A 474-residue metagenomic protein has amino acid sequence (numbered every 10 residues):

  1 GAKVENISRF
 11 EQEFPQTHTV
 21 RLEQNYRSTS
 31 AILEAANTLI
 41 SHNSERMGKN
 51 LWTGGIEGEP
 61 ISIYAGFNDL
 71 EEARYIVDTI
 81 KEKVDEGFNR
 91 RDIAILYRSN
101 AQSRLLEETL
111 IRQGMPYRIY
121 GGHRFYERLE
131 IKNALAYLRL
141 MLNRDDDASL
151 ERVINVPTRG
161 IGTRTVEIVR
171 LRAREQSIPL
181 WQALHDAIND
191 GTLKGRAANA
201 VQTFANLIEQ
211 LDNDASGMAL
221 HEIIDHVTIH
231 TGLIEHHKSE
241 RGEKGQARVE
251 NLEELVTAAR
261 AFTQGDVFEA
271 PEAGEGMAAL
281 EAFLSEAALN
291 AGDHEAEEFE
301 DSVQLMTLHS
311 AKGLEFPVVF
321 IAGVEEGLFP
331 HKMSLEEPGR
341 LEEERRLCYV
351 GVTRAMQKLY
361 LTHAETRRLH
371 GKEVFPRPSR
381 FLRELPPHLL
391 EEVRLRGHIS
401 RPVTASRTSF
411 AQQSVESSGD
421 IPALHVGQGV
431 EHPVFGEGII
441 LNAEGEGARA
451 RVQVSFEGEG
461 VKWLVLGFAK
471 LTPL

Functional and structural regions predicted by a protein language model:
G1-A2, E11-E23, L184: Conserved phosphoryl-transfer catalytic core
G1-R9, Q24-S28, V227: Conserved helicase NTPase motor core
P15-H18, E23-P116, R139-N143, E175 (+2 more regions): Helicase P-loop NTPase motor core
E45, N89, S103-M115, R128 (+3 more regions): Conserved helicase C-terminal RecA-like lobe
E57, E300, G447-A448: Short acidic/glycine-enriched loop/turn segments that link adjacent beta-strands
G114-R124: Conserved RecA-like helicase motor-core motifs
L385-R451, S455-W463, G467-F468, T472-L474: Acidic, low-complexity intrinsically disordered tails
